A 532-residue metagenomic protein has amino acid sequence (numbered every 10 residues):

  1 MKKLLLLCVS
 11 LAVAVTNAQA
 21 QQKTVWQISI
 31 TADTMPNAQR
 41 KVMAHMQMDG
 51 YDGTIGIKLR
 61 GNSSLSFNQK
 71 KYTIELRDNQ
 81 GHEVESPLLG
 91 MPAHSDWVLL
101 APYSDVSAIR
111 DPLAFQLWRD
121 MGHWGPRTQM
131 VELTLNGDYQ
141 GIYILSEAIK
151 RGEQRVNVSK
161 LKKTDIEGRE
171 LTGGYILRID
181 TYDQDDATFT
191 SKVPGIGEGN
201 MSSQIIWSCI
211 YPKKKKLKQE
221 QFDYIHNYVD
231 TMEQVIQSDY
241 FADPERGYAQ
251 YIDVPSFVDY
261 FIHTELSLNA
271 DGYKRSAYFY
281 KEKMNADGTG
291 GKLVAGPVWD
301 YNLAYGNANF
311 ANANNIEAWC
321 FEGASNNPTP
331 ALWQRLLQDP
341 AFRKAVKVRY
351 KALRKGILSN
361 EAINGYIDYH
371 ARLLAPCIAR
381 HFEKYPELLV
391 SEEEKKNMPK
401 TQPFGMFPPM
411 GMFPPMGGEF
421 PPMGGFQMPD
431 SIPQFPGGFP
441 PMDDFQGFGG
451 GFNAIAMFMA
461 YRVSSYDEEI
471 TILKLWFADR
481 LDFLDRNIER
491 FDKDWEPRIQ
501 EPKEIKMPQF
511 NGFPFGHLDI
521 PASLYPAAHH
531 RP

Functional and structural regions predicted by a protein language model:
M1-L4: Positively charged n-region of N-terminal signal peptides that target proteins for export
L6-A18: Hydrophobic h-region of N-terminal signal peptides that target proteins for export in Gram-negative bacteria
A20-D49: N-terminal module-boundary/linker segments of secreted carbohydrate-active enzymes
I30, I74, S146, V346 (+1 more regions): A residue-level signal for conserved active-site and pocket-lining positions in enzyme catalytic cores
P36, I55, S63, F67 (+4 more regions): Middle-to-C-terminal accessory/interaction subdomains
A38-M46, S86-A93, I316-W319: Short, polar loop/linker segments at the starts of domains and inter-domain junctions
M43-D49, G174, H226-V229: Conserved catalytic cores of ATP-dependent inositol ring kinases
M48-Q204: Conserved ATP-binding subdomain of kinase catalytic cores across diverse folds
